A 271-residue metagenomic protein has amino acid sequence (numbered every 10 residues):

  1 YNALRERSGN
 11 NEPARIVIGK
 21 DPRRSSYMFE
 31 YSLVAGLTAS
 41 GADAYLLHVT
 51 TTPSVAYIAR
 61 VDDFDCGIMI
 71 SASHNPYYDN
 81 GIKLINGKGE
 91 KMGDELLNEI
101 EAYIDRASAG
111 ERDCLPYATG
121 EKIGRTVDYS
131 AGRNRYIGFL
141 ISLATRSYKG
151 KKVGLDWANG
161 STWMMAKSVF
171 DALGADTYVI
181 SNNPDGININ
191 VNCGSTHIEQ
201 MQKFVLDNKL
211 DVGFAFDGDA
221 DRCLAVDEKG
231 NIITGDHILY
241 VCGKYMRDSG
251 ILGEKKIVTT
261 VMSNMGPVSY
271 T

Functional and structural regions predicted by a protein language model:
Y1-A35, A39-S40, T126-G150: An N-terminal, well-structured beta->alpha segment
R15-D79, S168-V226: N-terminal small/polar loop signature for handling phosphorylated ligands or for N-terminal nucleophile
D21-F29, W157-M164, S263: Glycine-rich phosphate-binding loops at beta-strand->alpha-helix junctions
T50, G218, I238, V261-S263: Short beta->alpha linker loops
N80-L206: Gly/Ser/Thr-enriched, mixed-charge loops and adjacent short helices that form phosphate/oxyanion-binding elements
L84-G87, L224-E228: Short beta-strand-to-turn element immediately C-terminal to the catalytic PLP-Schiff-base lysine in fold type I
N231-G250: Gly/Ser/Thr-rich active-site loops/lids in small-molecule metabolic enzymes that frequently grip phosphoryl groups
Y270-T271: Conserved small/polar residues in nucleotide/adenosyl-binding loops
